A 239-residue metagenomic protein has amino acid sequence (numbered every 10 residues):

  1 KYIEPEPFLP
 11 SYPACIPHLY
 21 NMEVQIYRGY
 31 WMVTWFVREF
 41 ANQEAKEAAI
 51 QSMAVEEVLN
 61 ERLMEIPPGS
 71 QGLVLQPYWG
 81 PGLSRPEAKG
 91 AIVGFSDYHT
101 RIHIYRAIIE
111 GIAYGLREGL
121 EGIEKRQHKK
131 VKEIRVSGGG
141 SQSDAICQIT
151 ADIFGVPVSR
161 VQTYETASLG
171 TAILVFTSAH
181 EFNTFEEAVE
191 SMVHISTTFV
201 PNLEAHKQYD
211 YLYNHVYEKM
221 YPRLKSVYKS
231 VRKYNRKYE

Functional and structural regions predicted by a protein language model:
K1-E239: Glycine/Thr-rich phosphate-binding loops that ligate phosphate moieties of nucleotide and other phosphorylated ligands
